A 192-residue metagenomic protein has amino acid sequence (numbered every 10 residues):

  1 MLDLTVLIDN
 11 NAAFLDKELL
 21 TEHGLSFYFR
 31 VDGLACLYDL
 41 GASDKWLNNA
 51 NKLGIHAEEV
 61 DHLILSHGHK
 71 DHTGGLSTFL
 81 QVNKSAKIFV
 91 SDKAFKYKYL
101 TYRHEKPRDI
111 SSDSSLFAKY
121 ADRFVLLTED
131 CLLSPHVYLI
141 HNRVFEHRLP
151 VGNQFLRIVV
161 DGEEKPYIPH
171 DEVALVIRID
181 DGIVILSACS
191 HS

Functional and structural regions predicted by a protein language model:
M1-F14, N153-D161: Short Pro/Gly-enriched beta-strand edge/turn motifs at strand-loop
T5, F89, R123-T128, Y138-I140: General small-molecule cofactor/ligand-binding pocket signal
T5-L53, I168, E172-S187: Conserved beta-strand hairpin/beta-sheet module of binuclear metal-dependent hydrolase folds, prominently
C36-Y38, I88, L133-N142, V184-S187: Short hydrophobic-aromatic micro-motifs
K45-V90, F95-K96: Active-site metal-binding motif and surrounding structural segment of the metallo-beta-lactamase
A94-Y120: Active-site neighborhood of divalent metal-dependent phosphoester bond hydrolases
H104-P107, E129-D181: Active-site-proximal loop/helix segment associated with metal-binding centers of metalloenzymes
S190-S192: Glycine- and Gly-Pro-enriched alpha-helical subdomains that act as flexible, kink-prone "lid/hinge" or packing modules
